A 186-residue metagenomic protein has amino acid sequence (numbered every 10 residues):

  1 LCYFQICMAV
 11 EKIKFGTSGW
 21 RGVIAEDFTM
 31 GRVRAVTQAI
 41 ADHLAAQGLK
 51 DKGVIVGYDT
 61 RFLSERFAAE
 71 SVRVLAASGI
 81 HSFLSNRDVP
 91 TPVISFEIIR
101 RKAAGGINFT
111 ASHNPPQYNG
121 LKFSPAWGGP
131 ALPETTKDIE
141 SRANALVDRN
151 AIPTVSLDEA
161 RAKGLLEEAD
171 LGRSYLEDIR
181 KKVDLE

Functional and structural regions predicted by a protein language model:
Y3-S78, A104, R161, L165-E186: An N-terminal, well-structured beta->alpha segment
M8-V10, N119-E186: Gly/Ser/Thr-enriched, mixed-charge loops and adjacent short helices that form phosphate/oxyanion-binding elements
A9-G19, L75-P90, L121, A151-L157: Charged, low-complexity, helix/coiled-coil-prone segments
F15-T17, G22-E26, M30, T91 (+3 more regions): Generic structural "secondary-structure junction" signal
A39-A41, G79-S82, N108-T110, A131-T135 (+1 more regions): Glycine-rich loops and low-complexity Gly/Arg-rich segments that provide flexible linkers or classic glycine-based
L44-A46, S85-R87, K137-R142: Short C-terminal domain-edge/linker segments immediately following a structured domain
L49-W127: Ferredoxin-reductase
